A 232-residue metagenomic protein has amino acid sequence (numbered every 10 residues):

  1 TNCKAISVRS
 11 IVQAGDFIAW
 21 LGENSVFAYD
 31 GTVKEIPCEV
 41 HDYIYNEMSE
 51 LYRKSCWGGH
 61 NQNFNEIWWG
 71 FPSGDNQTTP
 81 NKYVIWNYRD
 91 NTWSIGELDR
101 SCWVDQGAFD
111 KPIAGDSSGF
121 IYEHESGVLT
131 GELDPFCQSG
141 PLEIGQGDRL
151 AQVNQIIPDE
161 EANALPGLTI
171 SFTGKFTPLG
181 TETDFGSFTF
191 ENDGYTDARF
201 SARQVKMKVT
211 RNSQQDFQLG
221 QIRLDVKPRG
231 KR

Functional and structural regions predicted by a protein language model:
C3-F17, E23-R232: Beta-sheet repeat architectures centered on beta-propellers
